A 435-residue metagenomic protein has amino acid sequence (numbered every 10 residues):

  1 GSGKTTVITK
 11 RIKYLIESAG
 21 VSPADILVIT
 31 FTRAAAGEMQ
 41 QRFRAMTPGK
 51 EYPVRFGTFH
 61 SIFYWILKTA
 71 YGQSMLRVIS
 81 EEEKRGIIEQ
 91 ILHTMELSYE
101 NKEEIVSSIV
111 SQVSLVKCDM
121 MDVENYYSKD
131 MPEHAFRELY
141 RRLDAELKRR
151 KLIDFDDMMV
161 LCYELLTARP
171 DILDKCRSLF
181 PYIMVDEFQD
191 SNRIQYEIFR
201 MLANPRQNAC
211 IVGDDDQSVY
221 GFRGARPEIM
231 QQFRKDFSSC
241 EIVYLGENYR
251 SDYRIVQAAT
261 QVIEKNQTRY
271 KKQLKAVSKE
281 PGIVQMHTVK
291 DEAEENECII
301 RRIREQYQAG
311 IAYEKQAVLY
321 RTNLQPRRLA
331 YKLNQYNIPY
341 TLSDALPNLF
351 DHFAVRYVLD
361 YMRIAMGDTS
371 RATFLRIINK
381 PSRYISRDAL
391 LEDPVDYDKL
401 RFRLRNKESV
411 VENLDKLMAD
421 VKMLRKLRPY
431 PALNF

Functional and structural regions predicted by a protein language model:
S2-I8, I12, S238-E241, G246-P339 (+1 more regions): Helicase P-loop NTPase motor core
S2-V78, D174, E228, Q257-T260: P-loop NTPase Walker
V21-D25, Y52-P53, P205-N208, D214-D216 (+4 more regions): Short glycine-/polar-rich loops that comprise or flank the Walker A/P-loop and associated switch/sensor motifs
L27-V28, A35, R55, D130-Q232 (+1 more regions): Conserved helicase NTPase motor core
F43, Q90-T94, A258-N266, Y361: Conserved AAA+ ATPase "sensor/coupling" helix adjacent to the nucleotide-binding pocket
E51-P53, Y71-D157, F180, Y244 (+2 more regions): ATP-hydrolysis module of ASCE/P-loop NTPase motor domains, specifically the Walker B Asp-Glu catalytic pair
N101, M121, R206-Q207, V262-K272 (+1 more regions): Proline-centered turn/helix-capping motifs that create local helix->coil transitions or kinks
D236, K279-I283, A309-L433: ATPase/helicase motor core of nucleic-acid motors
